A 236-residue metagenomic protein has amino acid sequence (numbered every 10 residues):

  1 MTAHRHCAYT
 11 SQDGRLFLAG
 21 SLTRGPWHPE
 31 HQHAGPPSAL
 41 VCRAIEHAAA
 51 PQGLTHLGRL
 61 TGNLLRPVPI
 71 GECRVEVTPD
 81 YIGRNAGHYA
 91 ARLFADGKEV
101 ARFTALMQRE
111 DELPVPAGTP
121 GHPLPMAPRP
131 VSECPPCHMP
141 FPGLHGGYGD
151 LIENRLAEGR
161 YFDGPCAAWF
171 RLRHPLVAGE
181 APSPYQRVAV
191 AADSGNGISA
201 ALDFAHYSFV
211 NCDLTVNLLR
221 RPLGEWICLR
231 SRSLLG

Functional and structural regions predicted by a protein language model:
M1-G236: Terminal targeting signals and extreme-terminal segments of soluble enzymes
